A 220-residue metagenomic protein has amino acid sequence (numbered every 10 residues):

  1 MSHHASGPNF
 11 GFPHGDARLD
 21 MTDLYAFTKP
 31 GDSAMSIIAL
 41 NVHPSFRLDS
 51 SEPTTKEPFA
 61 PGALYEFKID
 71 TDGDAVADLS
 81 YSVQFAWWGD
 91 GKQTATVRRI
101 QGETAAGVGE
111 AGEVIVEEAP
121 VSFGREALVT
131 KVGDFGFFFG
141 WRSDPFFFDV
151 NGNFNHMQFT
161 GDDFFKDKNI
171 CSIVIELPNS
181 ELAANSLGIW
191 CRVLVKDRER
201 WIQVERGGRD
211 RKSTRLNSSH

Functional and structural regions predicted by a protein language model:
M1-R215: Surface-exposed extracytoplasmic segments
L216-H220: Positively charged, low-complexity/disordered segments
